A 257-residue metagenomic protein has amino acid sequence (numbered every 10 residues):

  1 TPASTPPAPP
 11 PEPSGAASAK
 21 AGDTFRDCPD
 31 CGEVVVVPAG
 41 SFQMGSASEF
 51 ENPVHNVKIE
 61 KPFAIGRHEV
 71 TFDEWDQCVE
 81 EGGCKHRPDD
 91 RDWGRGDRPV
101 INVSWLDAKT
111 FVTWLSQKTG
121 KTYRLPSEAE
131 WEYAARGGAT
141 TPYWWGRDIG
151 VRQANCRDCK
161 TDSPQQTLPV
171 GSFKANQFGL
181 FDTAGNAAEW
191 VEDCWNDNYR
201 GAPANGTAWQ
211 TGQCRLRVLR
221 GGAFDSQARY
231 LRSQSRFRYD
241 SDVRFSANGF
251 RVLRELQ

Functional and structural regions predicted by a protein language model:
T1-A21: Pro/Ala/Gly-rich low-complexity, hydrophilic intrinsically disordered segments
S18, D23-C31, V112, S116: Low-complexity, Gly/Pro
A21-F25, E51-V54, R236-D242: Short, P/G- and charge-enriched loop/turn segments at secondary-structure junctions
D23-T24, E33, H55, R98 (+3 more regions): Residue-level detector of beta-strand structural context in well-folded domains
R26-H86, V103-L106, G185, E192 (+2 more regions): A short glycine-rich, aromatic-capped structural motif
Q43, D89-R95, V103-F237, S241-R244 (+1 more regions): Functional-site microenvironments in short loops/helix caps that host divalent-cation chemistry
A64, G94-P99: Second-shell loop/turn segments in exported
A247-G249: Short hydrophobic/aromatic beta-strand or adjacent loop that forms the aromatic wall/cage of a ligand/substrate-binding
